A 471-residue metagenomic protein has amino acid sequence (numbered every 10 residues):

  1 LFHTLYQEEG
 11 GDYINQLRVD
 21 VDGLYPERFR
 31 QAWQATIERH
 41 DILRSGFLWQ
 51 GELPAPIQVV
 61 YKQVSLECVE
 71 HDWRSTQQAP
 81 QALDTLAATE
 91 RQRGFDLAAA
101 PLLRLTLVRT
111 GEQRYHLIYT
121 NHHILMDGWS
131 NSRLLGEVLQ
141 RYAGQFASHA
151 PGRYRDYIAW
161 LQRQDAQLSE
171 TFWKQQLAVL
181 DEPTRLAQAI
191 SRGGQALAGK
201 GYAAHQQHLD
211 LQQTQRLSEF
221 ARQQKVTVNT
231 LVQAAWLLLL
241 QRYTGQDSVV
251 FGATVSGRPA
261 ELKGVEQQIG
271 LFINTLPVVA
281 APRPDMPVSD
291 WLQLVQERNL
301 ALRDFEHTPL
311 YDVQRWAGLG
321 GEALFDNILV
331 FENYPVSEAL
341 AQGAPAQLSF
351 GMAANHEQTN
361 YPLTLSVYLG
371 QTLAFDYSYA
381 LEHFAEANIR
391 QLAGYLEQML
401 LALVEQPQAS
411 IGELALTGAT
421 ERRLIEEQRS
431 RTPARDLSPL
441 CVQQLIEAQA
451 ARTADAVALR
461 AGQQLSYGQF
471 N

Functional and structural regions predicted by a protein language model:
L1-D22, E52-S75, E90, A99-R104 (+11 more regions): Acyl/amide activation-and-transfer machinery of modular secondary-metabolite enzymes
L1-K62, T76-Q164, Q175, D181-A189 (+7 more regions): Acyl-group handoff/entry surfaces in thioester-processing enzymes
L1-Q7, P26, P80-L86, N131-S132 (+7 more regions): AMP-binding/adenylate-forming domain of the ANL superfamily
Q7-N15, R30, D41-I42, A99 (+8 more regions): His-Asp-centered acyl/peptidyl-transfer active-site segments
G23, L211-Q213, V255, N333: Short, flexible loop/turn elements at secondary-structure junctions
L24-Y25, M126, G257, R283 (+2 more regions): Glycine-/small-residue-rich active-site loops that bind phosphorylated ligands and cofactors
G46-L48, T106-V108, G252, S378 (+2 more regions): Solvent-exposed beta-strand sheet faces enriched in polar/charged residues
I389: Conserved functional hotspot residues or short segments at active or partner-binding sites across diverse domains
